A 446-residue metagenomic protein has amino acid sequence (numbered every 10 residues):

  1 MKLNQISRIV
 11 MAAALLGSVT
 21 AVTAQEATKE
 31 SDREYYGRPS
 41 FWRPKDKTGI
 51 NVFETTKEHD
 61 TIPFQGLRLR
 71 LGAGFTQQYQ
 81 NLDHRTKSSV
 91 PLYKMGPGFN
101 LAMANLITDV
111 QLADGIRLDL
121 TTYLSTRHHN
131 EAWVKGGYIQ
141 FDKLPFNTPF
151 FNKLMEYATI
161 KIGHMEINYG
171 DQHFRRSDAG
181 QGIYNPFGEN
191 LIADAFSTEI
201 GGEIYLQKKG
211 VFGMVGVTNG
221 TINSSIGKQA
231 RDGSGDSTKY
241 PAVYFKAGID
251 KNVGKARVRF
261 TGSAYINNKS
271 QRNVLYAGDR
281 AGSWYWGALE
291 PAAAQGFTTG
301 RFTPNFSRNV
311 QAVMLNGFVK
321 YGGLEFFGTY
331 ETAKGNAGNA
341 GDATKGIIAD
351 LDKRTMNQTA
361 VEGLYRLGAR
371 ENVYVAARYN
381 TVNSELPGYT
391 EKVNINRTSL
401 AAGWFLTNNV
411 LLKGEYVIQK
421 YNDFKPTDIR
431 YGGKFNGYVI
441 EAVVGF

Functional and structural regions predicted by a protein language model:
K2-T76, P149: N-terminal periplasmic/intermembrane-space "pro-region" immediately following the signal or transit peptide
E26-Y35, F41-D46, Y93, Y138-F141 (+2 more regions): Outer-membrane beta-barrel pore domains
G49, A73-F75, N105, G282 (+1 more regions): Glycine-centered small-residue hotspots that permit tight backbone geometry or close packing
D60-D83, K94-N223, S237-K255, R259 (+4 more regions): Outer membrane beta-barrel
Q78-K87, Y123-R127, F146-T148, I167-Y169 (+7 more regions): Sequence/structural signature of outer-membrane beta-barrel proteins
R175-F187, N223-D232, R280-L289: Short, flexible helix-coil linker/hinge segments at the edges of structured domains or between repeats
I192, S234-G235, I429-R430: Alpha-helix capping and helix-loop boundary segments enriched in small/acidic/polar residues
